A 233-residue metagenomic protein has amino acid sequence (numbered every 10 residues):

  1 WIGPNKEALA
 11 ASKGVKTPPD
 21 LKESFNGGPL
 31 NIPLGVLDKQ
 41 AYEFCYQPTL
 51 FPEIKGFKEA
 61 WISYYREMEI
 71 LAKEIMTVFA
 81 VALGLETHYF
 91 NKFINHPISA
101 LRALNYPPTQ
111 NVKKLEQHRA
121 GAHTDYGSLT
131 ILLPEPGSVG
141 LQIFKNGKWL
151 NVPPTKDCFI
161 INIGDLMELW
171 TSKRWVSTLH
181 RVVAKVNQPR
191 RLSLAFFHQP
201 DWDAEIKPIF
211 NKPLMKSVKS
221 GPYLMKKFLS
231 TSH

Functional and structural regions predicted by a protein language model:
W1-H233: Peripheral, non-catalytic segments flanking oxidoreductase cores
